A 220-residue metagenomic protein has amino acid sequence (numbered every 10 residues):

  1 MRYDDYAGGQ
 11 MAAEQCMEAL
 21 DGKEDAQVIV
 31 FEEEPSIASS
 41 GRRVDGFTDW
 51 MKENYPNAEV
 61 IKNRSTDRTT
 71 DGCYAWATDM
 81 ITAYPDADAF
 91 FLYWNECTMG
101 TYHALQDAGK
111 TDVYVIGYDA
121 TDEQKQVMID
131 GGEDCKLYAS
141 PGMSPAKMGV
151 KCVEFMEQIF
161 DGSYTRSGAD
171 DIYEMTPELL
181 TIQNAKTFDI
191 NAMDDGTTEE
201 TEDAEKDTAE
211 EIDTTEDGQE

Functional and structural regions predicted by a protein language model:
M1-A26, C73-Y74, T98, T121-K125 (+1 more regions): Hydrophobic alpha-helical segments within soluble ligand-binding/sensing domains
R2, Q27-E32, I61-K62, D88-L92 (+2 more regions): Structural recognition of the beta-strand scaffold that forms the well-ordered cores of secreted hydrolase catalytic
R2-G9, I37-S40, V44, T66 (+3 more regions): Solvent-exposed, acidic/flexible segments
G8-Q15, A38-A58, G72, W76 (+1 more regions): Short, solvent-exposed amphipathic alpha-helices that sit in or adjacent to ligand/effector-binding or catalytic
C16, L20, E32, M51-Y55 (+5 more regions): Sec/Tat-exported extracytoplasmic proteins
F31, P35, S39, W50 (+3 more regions): Hinge/cleft segment of the Venus flytrap/periplasmic-binding protein
G46-F47, K62-V127: Hydrophobic alpha-helical
D88-A89, H103-A146, V150-T176, I182: Exported/periplasmic ABC-transporter solute-binding proteins
